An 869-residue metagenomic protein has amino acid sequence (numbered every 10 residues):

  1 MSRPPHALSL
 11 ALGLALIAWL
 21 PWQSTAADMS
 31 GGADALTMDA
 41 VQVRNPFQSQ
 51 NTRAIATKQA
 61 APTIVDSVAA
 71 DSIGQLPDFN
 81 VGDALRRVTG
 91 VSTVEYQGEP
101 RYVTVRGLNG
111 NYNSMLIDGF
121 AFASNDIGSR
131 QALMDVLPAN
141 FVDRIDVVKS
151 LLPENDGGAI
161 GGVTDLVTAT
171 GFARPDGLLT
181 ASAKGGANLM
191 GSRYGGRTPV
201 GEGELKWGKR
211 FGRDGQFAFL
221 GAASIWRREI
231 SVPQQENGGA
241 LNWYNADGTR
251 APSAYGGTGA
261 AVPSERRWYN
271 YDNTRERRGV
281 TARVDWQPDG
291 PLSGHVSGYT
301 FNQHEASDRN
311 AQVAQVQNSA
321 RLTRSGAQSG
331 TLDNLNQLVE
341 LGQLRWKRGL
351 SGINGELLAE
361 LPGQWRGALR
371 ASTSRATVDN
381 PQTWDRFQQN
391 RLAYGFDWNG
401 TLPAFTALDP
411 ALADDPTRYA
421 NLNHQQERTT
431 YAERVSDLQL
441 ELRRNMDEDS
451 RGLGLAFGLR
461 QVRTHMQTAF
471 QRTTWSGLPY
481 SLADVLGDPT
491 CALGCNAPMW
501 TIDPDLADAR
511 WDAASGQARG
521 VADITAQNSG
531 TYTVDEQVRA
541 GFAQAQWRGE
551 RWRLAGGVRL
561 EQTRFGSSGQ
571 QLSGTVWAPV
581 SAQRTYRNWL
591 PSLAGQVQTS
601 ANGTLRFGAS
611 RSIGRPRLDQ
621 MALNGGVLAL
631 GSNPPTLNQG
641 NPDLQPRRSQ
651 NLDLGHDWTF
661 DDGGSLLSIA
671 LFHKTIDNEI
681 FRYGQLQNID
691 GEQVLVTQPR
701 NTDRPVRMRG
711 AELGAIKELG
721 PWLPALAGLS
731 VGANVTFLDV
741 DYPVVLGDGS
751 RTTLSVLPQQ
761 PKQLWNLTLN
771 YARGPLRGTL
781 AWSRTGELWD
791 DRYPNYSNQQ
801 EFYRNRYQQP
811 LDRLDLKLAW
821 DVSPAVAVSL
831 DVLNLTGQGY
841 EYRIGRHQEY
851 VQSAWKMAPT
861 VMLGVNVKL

Functional and structural regions predicted by a protein language model:
Q42-L76, Y102, G110, F120 (+1 more regions): N-terminal periplasmic "start-of-domain" segments of outer-membrane beta-barrel proteins
Q50, T57, G82-A121, K149: Extracytoplasmic beta-strand/coil segments of soluble accessory domains associated with Gram-negative outer-membrane
F120-K149, T198, L205: Short acidic/polar hinge/loop motifs at secondary-structure boundaries that mediate gating or recognition
V136-S182, V232, L723, K868: A beta-strand signature from Gram-negative outer-membrane beta-barrel systems, especially the internal plug domain
G195-A314, L338, G342, W346-E356 (+2 more regions): Transmembrane beta-barrel wall of Gram-negative outer-membrane proteins
L335-L350, A526, G530-R539, R584 (+6 more regions): Outer-membrane beta-barrel signature, preferentially recognizing the C-terminal barrel domain of Gram-negative
F672-I676, Q687, Q693-P794, T836: Gram-negative outer-membrane beta-barrel transporters
R784-S797, A819-L869: C-terminal beta-signal and adjacent terminal beta-strands/loops of Gram-negative outer-membrane beta-barrel proteins
